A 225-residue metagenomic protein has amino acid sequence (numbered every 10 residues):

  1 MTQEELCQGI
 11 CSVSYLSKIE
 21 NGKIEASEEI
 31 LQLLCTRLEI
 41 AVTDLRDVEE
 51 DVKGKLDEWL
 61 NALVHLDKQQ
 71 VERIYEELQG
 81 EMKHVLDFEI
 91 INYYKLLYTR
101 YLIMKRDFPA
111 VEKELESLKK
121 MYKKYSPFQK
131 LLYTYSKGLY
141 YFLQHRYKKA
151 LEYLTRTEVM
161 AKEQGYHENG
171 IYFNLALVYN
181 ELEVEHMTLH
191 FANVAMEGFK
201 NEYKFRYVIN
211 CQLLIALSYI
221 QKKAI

Functional and structural regions predicted by a protein language model:
M1-K18: Short alpha-helical DNA-recognition segment
C11, A26, T43-R46, L86 (+3 more regions): Structural signature of alpha-solenoid helical repeat scaffolds
S27-D44: DNA major-groove recognition helix of helix-turn-helix/homeodomain DNA-binding modules
E39-K55: Short C-terminal boundary/hinge segments that cap the last helix of small helical domains
E49, D87-I91, S126-K130, Y166-E168 (+1 more regions): Residue signature of alpha-solenoid helical repeat architecture, marking inter-repeat boundaries and helix-start
G54-H65, N92-K105, L131-H145, N169-E183 (+1 more regions): Tandem amphipathic alpha-helical repeat scaffolds
Y75-K83, L115-K123, T155-K162, N193-K204 (+1 more regions): Amphipathic alpha-helical segments of tetratricopeptide repeats
